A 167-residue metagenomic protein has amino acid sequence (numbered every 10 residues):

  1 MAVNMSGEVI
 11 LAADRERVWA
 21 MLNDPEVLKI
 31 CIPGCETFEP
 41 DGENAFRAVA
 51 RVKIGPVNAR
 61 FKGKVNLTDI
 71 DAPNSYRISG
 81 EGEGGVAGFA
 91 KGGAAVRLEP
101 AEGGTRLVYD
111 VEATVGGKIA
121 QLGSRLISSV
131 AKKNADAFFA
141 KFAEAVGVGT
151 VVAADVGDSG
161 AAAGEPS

Functional and structural regions predicted by a protein language model:
M1, P40, G55-A59, V86-A90 (+1 more regions): A generic structural micro-feature
M1-A45, K53, S159-S167: Hydrophobic ligand-binding cavity/cleft-lining segments
A2-E8, A45-R47, R60-K62, S75 (+2 more regions): Intrinsic-disorder/low-complexity, polar/charged segments enriched in Ser/Thr/Lys/Arg/Asp/Glu/Gln
G7-V9, C35-E36, K62-D69, G92-P100: Hydrophobic/aromatic beta-strand elements that line small-molecule binding cavities or substrate pockets in beta-rich
V18, L22, L28, L67 (+2 more regions): Hydrophobic pocket/interface hotspot
P40-E81: Glycine-rich portal/gate segments that line the openings of hydrophobic small-molecule binding cavities
G82-V130: Beta-strand/loop substructures that line and gate deep hydrophobic ligand-binding cavities in soluble
K118-G160: A conserved amphipathic terminal alpha-helix motif
